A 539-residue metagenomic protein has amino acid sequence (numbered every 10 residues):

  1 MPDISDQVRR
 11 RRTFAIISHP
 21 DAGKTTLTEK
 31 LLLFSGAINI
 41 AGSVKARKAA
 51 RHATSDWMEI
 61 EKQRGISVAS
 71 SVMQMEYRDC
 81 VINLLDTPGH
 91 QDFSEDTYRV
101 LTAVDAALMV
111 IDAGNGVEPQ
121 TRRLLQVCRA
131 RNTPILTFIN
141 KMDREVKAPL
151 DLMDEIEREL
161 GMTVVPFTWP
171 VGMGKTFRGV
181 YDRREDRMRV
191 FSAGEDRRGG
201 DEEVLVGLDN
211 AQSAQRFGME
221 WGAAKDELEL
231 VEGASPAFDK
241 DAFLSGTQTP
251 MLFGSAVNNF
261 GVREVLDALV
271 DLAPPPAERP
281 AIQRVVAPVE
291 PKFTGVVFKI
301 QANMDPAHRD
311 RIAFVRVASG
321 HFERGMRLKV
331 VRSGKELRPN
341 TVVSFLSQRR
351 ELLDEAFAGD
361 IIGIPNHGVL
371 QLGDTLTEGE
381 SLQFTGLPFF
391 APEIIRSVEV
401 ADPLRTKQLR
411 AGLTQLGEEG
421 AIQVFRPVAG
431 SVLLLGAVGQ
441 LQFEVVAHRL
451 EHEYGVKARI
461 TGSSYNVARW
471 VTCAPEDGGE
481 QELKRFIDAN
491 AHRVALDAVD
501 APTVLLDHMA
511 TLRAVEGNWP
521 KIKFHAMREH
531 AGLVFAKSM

Functional and structural regions predicted by a protein language model:
M1-M539: Structural and coupling elements of P-loop NTPases
